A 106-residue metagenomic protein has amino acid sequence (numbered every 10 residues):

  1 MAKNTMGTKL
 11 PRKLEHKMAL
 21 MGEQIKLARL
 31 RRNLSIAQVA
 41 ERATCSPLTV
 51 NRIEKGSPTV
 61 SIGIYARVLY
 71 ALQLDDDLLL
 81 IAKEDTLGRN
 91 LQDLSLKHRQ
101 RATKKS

Functional and structural regions predicted by a protein language model:
G7-R31, I81: A short, Lys/Arg-rich alpha-helix, primarily the initiator
I25, I36, P47, I62-Y65: Helix-turn-helix DNA-binding elements, focusing on the entry/boundary residues of the two helices that contact DNA
R29, A40, L69: The alpha-helix within a helix-turn-helix
N33-N51: Short alpha-helical DNA-recognition segment
S57-Y70: Short, basic-rich loop-to-helix N-cap that marks the start of a DNA-contacting helix
L79-S106: Short, charged recognition helix plus adjacent turn of helix-turn-helix-like nucleic-acid-binding domains
